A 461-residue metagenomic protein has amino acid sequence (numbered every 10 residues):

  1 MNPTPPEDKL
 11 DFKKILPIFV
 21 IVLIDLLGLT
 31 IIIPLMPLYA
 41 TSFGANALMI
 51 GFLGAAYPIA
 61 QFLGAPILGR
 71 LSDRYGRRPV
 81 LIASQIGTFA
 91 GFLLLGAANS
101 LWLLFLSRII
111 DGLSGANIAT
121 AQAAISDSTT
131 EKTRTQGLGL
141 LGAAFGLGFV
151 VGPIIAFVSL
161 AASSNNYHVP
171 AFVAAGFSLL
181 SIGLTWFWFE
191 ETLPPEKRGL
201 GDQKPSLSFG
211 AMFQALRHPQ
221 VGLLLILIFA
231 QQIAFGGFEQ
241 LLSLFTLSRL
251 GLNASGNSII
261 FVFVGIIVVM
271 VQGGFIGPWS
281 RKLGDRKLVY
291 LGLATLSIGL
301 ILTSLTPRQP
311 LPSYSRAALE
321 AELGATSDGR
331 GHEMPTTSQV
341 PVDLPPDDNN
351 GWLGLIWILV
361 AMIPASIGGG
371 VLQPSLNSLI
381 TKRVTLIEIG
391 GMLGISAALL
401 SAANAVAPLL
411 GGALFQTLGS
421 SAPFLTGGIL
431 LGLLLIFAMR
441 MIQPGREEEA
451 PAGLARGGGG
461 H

Functional and structural regions predicted by a protein language model:
N2-F12, E190-I226, R249, D343-N349 (+1 more regions): Juxtamembrane intracellular "pre-TM" segments in multi-pass secondary transporters
T30, P58-P66, A116, F149-V150 (+3 more regions): Residue-level signature of mid-helix packing/kink "hotspots" within the transmembrane helices of 12-pass Major
P34-A47, Q240-N257: Short amphipathic helix-loop junctions that connect adjacent transmembrane helices in Major Facilitator Superfamily/SLC
G44, G76, A97-W102, T306-Q309: Helix-breaking motifs and short loop linkers at transmembrane-helix boundaries and internal kinks in secondary membrane
A65-Y75, V271-D285, F415: Helix-to-loop junctions at the C-terminal end of transmembrane segments in multipass secondary transporters
P79-L94, K287-L302: Structural signature of the two symmetry-related core transmembrane helices
S107-G146: Cytoplasmic helix-loop-helix junction between adjacent transmembrane helices in 12-TM secondary transporters
L141-F187: Helix-loop-helix hairpin linking two adjacent transmembrane segments in secondary transporters
